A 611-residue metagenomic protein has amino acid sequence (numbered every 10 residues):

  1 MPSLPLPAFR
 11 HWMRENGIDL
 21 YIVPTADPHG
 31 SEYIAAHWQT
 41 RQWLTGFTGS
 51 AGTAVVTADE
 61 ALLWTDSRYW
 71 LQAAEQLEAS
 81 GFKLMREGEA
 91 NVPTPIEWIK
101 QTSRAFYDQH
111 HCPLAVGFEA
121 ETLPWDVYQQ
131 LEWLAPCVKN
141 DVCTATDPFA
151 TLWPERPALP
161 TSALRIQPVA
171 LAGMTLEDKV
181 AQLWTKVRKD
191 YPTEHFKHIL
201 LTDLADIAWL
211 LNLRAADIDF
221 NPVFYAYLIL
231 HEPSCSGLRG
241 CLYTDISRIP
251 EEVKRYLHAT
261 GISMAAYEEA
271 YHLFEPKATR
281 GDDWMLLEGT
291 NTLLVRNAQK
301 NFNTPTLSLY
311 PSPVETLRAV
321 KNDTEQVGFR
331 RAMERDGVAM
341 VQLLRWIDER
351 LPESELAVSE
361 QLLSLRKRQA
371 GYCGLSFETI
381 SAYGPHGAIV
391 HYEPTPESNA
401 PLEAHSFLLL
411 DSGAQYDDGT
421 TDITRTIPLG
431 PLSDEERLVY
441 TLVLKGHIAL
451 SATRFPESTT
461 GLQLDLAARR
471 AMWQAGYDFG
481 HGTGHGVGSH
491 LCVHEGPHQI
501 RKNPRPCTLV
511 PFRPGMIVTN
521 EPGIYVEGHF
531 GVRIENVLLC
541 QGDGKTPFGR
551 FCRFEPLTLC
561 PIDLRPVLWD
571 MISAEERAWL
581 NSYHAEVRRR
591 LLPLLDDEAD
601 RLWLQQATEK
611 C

Functional and structural regions predicted by a protein language model:
M1-C611: Active-site neighborhoods and metal-handling regions in enzymes and metal-associated proteins
